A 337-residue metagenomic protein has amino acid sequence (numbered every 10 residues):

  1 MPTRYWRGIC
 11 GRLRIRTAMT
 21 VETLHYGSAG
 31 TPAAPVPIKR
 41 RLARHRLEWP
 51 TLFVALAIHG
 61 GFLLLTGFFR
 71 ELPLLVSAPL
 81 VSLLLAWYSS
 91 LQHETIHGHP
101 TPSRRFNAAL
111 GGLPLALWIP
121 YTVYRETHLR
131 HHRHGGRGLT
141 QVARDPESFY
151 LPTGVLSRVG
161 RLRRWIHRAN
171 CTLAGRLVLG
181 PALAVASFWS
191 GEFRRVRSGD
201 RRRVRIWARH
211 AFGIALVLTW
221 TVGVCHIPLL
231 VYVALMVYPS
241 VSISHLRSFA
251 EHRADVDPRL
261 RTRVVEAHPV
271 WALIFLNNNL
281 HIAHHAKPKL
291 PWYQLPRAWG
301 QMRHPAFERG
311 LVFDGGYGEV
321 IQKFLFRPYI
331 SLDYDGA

Functional and structural regions predicted by a protein language model:
P2-W87, L91, P114-L230, K289 (+1 more regions): Non-catalytic, topology-defining segments of multipass membrane proteins
L64-V76, G98, L229-Y232, D255-P269: Short, motif-level signal for alpha-helix interfacial/capping segments enriched in acidic residues and aromatics/proline
P79, L85-A86, G112, P152 (+4 more regions): Alpha-helical hydrophobic/aromatic positions enriched in membrane-embedded helices and signal peptides
L83-T95, P120, Y124, R176-A184 (+3 more regions): Transmembrane alpha-helical segments that form the membrane-embedded catalytic/substrate-channel core of multi-pass
T95-I96, H134, A254, A286: Active-site His/Glu-centered metal-binding helix of metallohydrolases
I96, P100-T101, R259, K287 (+1 more regions): Active-site-flanking alpha-helical
P100-I119, Q141-S157, P258-W271: Juxtamembrane helix-capping/reentrant segments at transmembrane boundaries
N278-L280, H285-L290, Q294: ABC-type nucleotide-binding domain
